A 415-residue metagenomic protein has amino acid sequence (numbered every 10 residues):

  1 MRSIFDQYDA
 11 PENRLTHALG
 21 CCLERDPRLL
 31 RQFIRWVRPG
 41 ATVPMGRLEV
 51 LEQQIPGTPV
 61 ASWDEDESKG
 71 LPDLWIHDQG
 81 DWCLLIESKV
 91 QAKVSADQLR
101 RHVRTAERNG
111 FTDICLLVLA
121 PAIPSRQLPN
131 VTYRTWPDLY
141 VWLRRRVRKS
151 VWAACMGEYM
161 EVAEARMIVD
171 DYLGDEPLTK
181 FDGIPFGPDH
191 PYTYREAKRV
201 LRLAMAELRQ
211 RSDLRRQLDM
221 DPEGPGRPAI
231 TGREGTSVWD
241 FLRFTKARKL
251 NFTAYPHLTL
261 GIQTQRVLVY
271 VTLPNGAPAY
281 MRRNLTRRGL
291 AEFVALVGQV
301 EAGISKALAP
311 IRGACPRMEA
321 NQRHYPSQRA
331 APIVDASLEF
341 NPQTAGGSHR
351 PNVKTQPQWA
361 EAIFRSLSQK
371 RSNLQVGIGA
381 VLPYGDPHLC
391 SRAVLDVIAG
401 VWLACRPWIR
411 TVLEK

Functional and structural regions predicted by a protein language model:
M1-K415: Charged, terminal alpha-helix-loop-beta segments that serve as non-catalytic nucleic-acid engagement and/or assembly
